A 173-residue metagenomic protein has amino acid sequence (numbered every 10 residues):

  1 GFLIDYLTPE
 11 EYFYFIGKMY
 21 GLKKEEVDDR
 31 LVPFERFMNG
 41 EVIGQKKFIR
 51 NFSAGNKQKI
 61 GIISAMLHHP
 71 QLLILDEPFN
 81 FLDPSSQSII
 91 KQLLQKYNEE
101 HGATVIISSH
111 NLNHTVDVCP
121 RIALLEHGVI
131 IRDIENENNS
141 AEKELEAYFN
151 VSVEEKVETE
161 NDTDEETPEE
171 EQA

Functional and structural regions predicted by a protein language model:
F48-F52: Conserved ABC ATPase signature
I62: Hydrophobic anchor residue at the start of the ABC signature
L67-Q71: A short, proline-enriched helix->beta-strand linker immediately N-terminal to the Walker B motif in ABC-type P-loop
L73-E77: Catalytic Walker B motif of ABC-type/P-loop ATPase nucleotide-binding domains
P84-S86: Helix N-cap at the start of a conserved alpha-helix in ABC-type nucleotide-binding domains
S88-E100: Helical segment within the ABC ATPase nucleotide-binding domain
S108-H110: H-loop/switch region of ABC-family ATPase nucleotide-binding domains
